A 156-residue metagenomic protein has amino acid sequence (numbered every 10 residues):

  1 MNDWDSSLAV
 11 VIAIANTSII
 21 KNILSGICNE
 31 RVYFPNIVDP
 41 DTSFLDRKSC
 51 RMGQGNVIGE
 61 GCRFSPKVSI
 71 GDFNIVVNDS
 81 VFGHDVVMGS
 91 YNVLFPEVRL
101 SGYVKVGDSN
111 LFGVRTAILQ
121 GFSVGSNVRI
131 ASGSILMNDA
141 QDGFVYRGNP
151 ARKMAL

Functional and structural regions predicted by a protein language model:
M1-S43: Phosphate-bearing ligand-interacting subdomains that bind or position ATP/ADP/UDP/GDP/NAD(P) or nucleotide-linked
S6, M154-L156: Short, Lys/Arg-enriched, disordered terminal segments
I20-L24, A140, L156: Short glycine-/acidic-enriched loop or helix-start segments at secondary-structure transitions that form or flank
I37-M154: Structural signal for interior beta-strand "rungs" in well-ordered beta-sheet cores of soluble enzyme domains
